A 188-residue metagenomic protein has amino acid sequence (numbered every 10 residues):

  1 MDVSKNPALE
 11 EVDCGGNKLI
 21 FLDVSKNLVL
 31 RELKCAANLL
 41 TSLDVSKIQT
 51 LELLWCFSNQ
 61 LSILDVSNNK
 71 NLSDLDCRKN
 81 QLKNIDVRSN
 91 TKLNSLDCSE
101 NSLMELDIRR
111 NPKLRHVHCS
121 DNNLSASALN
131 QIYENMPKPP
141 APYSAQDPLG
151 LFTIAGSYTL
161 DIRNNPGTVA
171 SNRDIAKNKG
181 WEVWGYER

Functional and structural regions predicted by a protein language model:
M1, L22, L43, L64-V66 (+3 more regions): Canonical leucine-rich repeat
M1, N6-A8: LRR N-terminal entry segment and analogous cap-like coil->beta motifs
L9-E10, L19, L30, L40 (+9 more regions): Conserved hydrophobic position(s) of the canonical leucine-rich repeat
V12-C14, R31-C35, E52-C56, S73-C77 (+4 more regions): Conserved hydrophobic beta-strand positions in leucine-rich repeat
D76-R78, N90, N94-M104, N111: Eukaryotic tandem repeat interaction scaffolds
R109-R188: Leucine-rich solenoid repeat scaffolds
